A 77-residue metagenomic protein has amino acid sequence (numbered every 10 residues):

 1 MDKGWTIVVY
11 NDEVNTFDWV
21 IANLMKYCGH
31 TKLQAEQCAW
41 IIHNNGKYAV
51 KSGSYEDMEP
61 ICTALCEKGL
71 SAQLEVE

Functional and structural regions predicted by a protein language model:
M1-E77: Terminal domain-initiation and capping elements
